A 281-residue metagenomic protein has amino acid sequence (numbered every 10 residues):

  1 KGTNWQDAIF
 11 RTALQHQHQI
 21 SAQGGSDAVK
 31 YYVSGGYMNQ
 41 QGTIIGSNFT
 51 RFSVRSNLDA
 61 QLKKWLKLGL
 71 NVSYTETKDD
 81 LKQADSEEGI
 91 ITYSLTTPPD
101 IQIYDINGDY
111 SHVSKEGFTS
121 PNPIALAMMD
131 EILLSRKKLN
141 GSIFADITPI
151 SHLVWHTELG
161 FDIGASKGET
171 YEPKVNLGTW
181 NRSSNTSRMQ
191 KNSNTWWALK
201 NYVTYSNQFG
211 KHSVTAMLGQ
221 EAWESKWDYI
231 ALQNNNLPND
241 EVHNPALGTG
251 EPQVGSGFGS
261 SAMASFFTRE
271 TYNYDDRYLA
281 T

Functional and structural regions predicted by a protein language model:
K1, G42-F49, S53-K138, H156-S265: Surface-exposed loop/interface segments of Gram-negative outer-membrane beta-barrel transport/assembly proteins
K1-I45, K82-D85, D109, A125-L133 (+1 more regions): Residues embedded in well-ordered regular secondary structure
L14, F258-A262, E270: Short secondary-structure boundary/capping elements
H18-S21, S114-K115, Y272: Short, charged beta->alpha transition segments
S21-Q23, S34, N57, S142-F144 (+5 more regions): Outer-membrane beta-barrel architecture
G25-A28, A60-K64, I147-L153, N207-G210 (+1 more regions): Outer-membrane beta-barrel strand-turn architecture
G35-Y37, F161, A222, Y272-Y274: Short, small-residue-rich loop/turn micro-motifs
F267-D275, L279-T281: Exposed, low-structure sequence patches enriched in small/polar residues
